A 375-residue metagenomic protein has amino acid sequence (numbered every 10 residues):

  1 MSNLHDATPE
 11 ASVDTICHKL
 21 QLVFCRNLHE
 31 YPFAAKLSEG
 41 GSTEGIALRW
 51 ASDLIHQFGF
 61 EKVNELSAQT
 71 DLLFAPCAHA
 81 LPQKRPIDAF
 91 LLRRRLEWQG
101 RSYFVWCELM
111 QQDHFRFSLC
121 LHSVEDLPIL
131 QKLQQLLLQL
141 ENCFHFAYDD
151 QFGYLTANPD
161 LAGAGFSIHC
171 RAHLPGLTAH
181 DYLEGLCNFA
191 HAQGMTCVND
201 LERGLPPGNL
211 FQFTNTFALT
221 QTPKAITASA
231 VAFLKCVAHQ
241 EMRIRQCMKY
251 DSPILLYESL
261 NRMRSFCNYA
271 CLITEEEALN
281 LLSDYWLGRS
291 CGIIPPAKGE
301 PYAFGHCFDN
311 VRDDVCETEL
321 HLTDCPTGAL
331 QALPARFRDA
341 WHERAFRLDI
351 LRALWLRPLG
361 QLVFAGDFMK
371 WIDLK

Functional and structural regions predicted by a protein language model:
M1-Q151, N158, F166, T178-H180 (+1 more regions): Long, Pro/Ser/Thr-rich low-complexity/intrinsically disordered regulatory tracts in eukaryotic proteins
A162: Active-site His/Glu-centered metal-binding helix of metallohydrolases
I168-G176: Short glycine-/aliphatic-rich beta-strand segments at the starts of folded cytosolic domains
